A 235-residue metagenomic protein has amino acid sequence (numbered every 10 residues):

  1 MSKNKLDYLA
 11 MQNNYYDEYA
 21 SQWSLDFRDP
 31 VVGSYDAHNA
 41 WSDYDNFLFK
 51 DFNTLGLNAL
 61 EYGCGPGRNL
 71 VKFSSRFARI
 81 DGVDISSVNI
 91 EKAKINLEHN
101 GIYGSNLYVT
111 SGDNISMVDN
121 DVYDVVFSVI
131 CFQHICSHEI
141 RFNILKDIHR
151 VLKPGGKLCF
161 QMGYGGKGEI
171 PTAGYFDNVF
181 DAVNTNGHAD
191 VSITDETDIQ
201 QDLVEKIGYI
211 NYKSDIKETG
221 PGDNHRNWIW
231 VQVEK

Functional and structural regions predicted by a protein language model:
S2-G56, P66-F77, V83-I115, H138-I140 (+1 more regions): Class I (Rossmann-like) S-adenosyl-L-methionine-dependent methyltransferase catalytic domain, capturing the SAM-binding
N58, R79, V122-D124: Structural signature of beta-strand start/N-cap positions in the alpha/beta core of ABC transporter nucleotide-binding
Y62: Conserved beta-strand/loop positions that form the S-adenosyl-L-methionine
S116-V126: A short acidic, Gly/Pro-enriched loop at the edge of an enzyme's catalytic core that lines a small-molecule cofactor
V125-E139: A short SAM/SAH-binding and catalytic strip from SAM-dependent methyltransferases
Q133-H134, I148, G166: Glycine-rich nucleotide phosphate-binding loop and flanking beta-alpha elements of Rossmann-like dinucleotide-binding
F142-P154: A short glycine-rich, Lys/Arg-flanked "PGG" loop and its adjoining helix->strand segment in the class I
